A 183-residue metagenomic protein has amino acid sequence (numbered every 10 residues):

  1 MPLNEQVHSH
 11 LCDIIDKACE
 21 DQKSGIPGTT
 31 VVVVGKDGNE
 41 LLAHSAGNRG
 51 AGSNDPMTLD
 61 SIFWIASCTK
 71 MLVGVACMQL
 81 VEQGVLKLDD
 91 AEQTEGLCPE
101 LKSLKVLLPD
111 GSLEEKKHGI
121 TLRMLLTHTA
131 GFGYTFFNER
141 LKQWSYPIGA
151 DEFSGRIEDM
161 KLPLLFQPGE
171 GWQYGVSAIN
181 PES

Functional and structural regions predicted by a protein language model:
L3, V7, H118, I148-G149 (+1 more regions): Residue-level signature of the cytosolic catalytic core of signaling kinases
N4-I65, V85-D89, K102-P109: Short, conserved catalytic-motif segment at the N-terminal edge
L11, I15, G38, W64-E95 (+1 more regions): Active-site SXXK
D21-Q22, L113-K116, P147: Short Gly/Pro-enriched turn/cap motifs at secondary-structure boundaries
H44, E95-G96, R123-M124, N138-Q167: Short, charged, amphipathic alpha-helices and their helix-cap/turn boundaries
W64, L80-G133, F137, K161: Active-site helix/loop module of the DD-peptidase/beta-lactamase fold, centered on the serine-lysine SxxK catalytic
M124-H128, S177-S183: Active-site-proximal alpha-helical segments within enzyme catalytic domains
E170-V176: Cytochrome P450
